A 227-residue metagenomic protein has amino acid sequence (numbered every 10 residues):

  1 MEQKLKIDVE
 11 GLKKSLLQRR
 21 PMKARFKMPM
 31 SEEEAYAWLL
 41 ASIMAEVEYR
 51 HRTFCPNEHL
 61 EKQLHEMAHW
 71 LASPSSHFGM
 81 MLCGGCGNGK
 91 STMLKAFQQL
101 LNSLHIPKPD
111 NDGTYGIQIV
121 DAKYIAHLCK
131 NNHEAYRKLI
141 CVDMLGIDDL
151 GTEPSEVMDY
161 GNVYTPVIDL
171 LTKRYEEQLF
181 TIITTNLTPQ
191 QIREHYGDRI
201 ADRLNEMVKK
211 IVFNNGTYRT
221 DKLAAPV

Functional and structural regions predicted by a protein language model:
M1-S76, I211, D221-V227: A short, basic N-terminal segment
E2-K4, G11, T152-V227: Replace "adjacent to P-loop NTPase cores in ATP/GTP-dependent enzymes" with "adjacent to NTP-binding cores
G79: Walker A (P-loop) ATP-phosphate-binding motif of ABC ATPase nucleotide-binding domains
L82: Hydrophobic anchor at the beta1->P-loop junction of P-loop NTPases
G87: Walker A (P-loop) phosphate-binding loop of P-loop NTPases
K90: Conserved lysine of the Walker
M93, F97: Hydrophobic positions on the alpha1 helix immediately C-terminal to the Walker A/P-loop
K108-E176: Conserved nucleotide-sensing/catalytic segment adjacent to the nucleotide-binding pocket in NTP-handling enzymes
